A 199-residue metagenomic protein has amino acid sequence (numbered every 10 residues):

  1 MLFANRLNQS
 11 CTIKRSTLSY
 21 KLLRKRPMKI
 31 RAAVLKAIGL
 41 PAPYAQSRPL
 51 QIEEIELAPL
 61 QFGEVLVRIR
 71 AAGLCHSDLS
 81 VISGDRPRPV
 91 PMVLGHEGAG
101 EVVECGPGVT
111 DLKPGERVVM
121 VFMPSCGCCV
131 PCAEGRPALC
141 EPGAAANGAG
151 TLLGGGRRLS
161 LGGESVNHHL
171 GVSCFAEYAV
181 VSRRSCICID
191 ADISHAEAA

Functional and structural regions predicted by a protein language model:
S16, Y20-A99, S173, E177-R183: Short N-terminal strand-loop motif that marks the start of NAD(P)H/FAD-dependent oxidoreductase cofactor-binding domains
P49, V118, S194-A196: Short intrinsically disordered coil segments
E56-A72, I82-A133, A138, A146 (+2 more regions): Glycine-rich beta-strand-centered segment in the early N-terminal region that forms part of a ligand/cofactor-binding
C128-A199: NAD(P)H dinucleotide-binding glycine-rich loop of Rossmann-like/cofactor-binding domains, especially the beta1-alpha1
